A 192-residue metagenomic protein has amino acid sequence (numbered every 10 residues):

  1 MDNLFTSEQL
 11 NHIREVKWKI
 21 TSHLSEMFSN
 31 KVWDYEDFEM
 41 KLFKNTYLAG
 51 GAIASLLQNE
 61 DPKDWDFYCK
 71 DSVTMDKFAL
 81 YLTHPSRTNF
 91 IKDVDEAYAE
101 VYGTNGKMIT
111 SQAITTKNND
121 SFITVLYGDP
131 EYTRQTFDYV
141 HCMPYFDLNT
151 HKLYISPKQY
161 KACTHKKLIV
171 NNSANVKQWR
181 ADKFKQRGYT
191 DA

Functional and structural regions predicted by a protein language model:
M1-A192: Catalytic cores of the polymerase beta-like nucleotidyltransferase superfamily and closely associated nucleotide
